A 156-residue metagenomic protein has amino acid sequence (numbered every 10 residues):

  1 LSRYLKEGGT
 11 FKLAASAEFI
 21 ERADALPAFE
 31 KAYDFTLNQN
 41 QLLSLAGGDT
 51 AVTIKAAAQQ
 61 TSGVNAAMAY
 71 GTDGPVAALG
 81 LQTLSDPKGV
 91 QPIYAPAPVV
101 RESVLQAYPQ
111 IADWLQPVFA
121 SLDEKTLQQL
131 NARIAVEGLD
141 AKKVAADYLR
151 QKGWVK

Functional and structural regions predicted by a protein language model:
L1-G48, K143: Bilobed "Venus flytrap"/periplasmic-binding protein-like clamshell domains and structurally analogous long
S2-L5, E21-D24, Q110-V155: Ligand-binding clefts/hinges and TM-proximal coupling segments of bilobed small-molecule sensing domains
G8-F11, F35, T53-A69: Alpha-to-beta junction loops
A15-R22, E102-L105, A120: Short coil/turn segments
S16, S62-G74, Y94, R101: Beta->alpha turn/N-cap motifs
T36-N38, T61-A66, G74-K88: Ligand-binding "clamshell"
A51-A56, G71-G80: Pocket-flanking alpha-helical
P87, Y94-P109: A bilobed periplasmic-binding-protein/Venus flytrap-type ligand-binding module shared by bacterial periplasmic
